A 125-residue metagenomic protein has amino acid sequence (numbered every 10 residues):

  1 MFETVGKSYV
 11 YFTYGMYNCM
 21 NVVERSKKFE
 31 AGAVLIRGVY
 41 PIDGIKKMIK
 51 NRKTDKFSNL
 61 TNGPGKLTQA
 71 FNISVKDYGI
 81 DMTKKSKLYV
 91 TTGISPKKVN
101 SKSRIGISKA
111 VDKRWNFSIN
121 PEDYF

Functional and structural regions predicted by a protein language model:
M1-F125: Conserved, well-structured core segments that form or line functional sites
